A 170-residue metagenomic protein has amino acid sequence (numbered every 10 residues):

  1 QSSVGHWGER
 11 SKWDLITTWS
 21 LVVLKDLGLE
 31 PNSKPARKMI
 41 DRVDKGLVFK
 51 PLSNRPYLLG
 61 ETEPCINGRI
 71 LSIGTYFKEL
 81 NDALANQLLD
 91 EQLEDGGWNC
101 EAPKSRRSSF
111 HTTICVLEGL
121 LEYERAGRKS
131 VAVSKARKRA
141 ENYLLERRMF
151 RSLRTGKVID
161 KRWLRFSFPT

Functional and structural regions predicted by a protein language model:
Q1-T170: Preference for long, amphipathic alpha-helical scaffolds in soluble/luminal domains and all-alpha bundles
